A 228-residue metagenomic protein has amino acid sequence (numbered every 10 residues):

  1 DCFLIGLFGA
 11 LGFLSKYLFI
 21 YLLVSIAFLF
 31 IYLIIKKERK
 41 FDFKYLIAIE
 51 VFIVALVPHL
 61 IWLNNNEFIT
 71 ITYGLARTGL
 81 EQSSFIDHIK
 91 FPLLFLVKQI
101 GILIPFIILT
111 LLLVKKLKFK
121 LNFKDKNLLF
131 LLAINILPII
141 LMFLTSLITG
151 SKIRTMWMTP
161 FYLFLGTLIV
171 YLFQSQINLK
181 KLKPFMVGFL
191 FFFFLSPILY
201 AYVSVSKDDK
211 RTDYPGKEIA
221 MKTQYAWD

Functional and structural regions predicted by a protein language model:
D1, G9, T110, A220-D228: Short, intrinsically disordered, charge-balanced linker/junction segments flanking boundaries in proteins
D1-I5, L18-L22, Q99-I107, I134 (+1 more regions): Alpha-helical transmembrane segments of multi-pass membrane proteins
I5, G9, A48-A55, L131-P138 (+2 more regions): Hydrophobic alpha-helical transmembrane segments of polytopic
L11, L23-L128, P138-I139, F143 (+1 more regions): Transmembrane-lumen/periplasm boundary regions of multi-pass, lipid-linked membrane glycan transferases
L18-L22, D42-Y45, I153-M158, K183: Short, aromatic-rich membrane-interface segments at the entry and exit of alpha-helical transmembrane domains
L129, L147-K181: Hydrophobic/aromatic-rich transmembrane helices and adjacent perimembrane loops
G150-T155, I177-D228: Membrane-proximal, lumen/periplasm-facing interface regions of secretory-pathway glyco- and lipid-modifying enzymes
